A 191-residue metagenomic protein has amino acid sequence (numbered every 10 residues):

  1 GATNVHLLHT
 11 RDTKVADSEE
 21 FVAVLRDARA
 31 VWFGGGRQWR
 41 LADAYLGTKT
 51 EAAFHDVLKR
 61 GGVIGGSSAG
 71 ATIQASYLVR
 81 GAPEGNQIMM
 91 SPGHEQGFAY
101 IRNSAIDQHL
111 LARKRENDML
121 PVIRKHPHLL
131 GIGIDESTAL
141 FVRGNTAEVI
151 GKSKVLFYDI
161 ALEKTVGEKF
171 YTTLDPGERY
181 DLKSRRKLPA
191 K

Functional and structural regions predicted by a protein language model:
G1-G35: N-terminal beta1-alpha1 cap of cysteine-dependent amidohydrolase-like domains
H6-H9, W32-F33, I64-S67, G131-I134: General beta-strand structural signal in soluble alpha/beta enzymes
G34, R40-R113: Class I SAM-dependent methyltransferase SAM-binding "motif I" and its flanking Rossmann-like core
L78-K191: C-terminal and late-domain segments of enzyme folds
